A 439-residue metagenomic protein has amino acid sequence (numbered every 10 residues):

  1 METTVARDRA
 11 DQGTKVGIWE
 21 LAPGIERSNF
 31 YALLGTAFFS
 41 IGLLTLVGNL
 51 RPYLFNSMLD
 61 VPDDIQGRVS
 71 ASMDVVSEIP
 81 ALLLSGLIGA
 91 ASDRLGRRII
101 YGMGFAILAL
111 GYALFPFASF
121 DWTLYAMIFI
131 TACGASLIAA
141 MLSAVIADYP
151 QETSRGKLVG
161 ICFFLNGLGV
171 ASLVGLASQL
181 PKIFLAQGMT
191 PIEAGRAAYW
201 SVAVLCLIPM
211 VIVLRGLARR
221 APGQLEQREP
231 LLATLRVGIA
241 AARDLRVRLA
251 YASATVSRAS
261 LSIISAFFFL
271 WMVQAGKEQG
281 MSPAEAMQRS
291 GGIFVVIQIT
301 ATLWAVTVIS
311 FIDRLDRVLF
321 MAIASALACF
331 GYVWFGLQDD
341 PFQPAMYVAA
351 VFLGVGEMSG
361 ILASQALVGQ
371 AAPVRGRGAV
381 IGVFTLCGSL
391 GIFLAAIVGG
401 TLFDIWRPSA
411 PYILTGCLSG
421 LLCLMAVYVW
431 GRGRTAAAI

Functional and structural regions predicted by a protein language model:
E2, A6-S28, R219-A252: Juxtamembrane intracellular "pre-TM" segments in multi-pass secondary transporters
E20-E78, L249, S253, S257-Q279: Helix-loop boundary and gating motifs at the non-cytosolic
L83-G96, L303-R317, F403: Helix-to-loop junctions at the C-terminal end of transmembrane segments in multipass secondary transporters
L83-S119: Conserved MFS/SLC helix-loop-helix module at the cytosolic interface between two early adjacent transmembrane helices
R94-F105, D313-S325: Cytoplasmic membrane-interface "Motif A"-like loop-to-helix N-cap segments of 12-TM Major Facilitator Superfamily
A106-S119, A326-D340: C-terminal ends and interior cores of transmembrane alpha-helices in multi-pass membrane transporters/permeases
L137-Q151, S359-A372: Intracellular juxtamembrane helix-capping segments at the cytosolic ends of symmetry-related transmembrane helices
G160-K182, T385-A395: Glycine-rich segments within core transmembrane alpha-helices of 12-TM secondary carriers
